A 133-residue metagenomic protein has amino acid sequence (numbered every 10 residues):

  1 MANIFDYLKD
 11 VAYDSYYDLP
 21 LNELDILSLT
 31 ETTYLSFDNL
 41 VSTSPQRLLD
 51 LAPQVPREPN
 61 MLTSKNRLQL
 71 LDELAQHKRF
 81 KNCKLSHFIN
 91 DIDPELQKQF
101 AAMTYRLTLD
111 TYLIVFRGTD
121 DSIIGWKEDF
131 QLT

Functional and structural regions predicted by a protein language model:
M1-S64: N-terminal low-complexity, Ser/Thr- and acidic-residue-enriched intrinsically disordered segments
A52-T133: A conserved cap/lid and substrate-binding interface adjacent to the catalytic center of lipid-processing enzymes
